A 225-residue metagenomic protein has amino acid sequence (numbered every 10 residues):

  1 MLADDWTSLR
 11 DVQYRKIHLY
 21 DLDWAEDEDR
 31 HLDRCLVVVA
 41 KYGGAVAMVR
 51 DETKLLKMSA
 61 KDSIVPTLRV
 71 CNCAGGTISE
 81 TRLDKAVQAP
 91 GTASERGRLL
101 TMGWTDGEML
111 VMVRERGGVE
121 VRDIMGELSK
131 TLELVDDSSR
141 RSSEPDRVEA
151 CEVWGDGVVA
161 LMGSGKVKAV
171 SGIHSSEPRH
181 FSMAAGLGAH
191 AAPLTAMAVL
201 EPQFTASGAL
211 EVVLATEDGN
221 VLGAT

Functional and structural regions predicted by a protein language model:
M1-T225: WD40-like beta-propeller blades
